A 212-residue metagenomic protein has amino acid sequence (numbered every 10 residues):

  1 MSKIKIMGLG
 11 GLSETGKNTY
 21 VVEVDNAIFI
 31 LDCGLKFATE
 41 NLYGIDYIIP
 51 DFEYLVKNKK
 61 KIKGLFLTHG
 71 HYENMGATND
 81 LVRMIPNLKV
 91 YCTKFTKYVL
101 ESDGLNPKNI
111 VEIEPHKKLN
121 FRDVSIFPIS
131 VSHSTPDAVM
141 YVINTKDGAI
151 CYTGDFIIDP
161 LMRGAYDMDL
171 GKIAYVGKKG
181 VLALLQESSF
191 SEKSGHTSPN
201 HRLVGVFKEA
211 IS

Functional and structural regions predicted by a protein language model:
M1-F66, H71-S212: His/Asp/Glu-rich metal-coordinating catalytic cores of metallo-dependent phosphodiesterases/hydrolases acting on
